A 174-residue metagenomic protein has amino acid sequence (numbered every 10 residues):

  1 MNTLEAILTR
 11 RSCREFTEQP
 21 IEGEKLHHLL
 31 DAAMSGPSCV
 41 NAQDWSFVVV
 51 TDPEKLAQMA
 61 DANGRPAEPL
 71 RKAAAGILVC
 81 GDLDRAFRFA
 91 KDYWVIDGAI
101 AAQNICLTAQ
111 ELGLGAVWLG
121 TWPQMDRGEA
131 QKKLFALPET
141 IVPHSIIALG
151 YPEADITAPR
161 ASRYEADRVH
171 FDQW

Functional and structural regions predicted by a protein language model:
M1-W174: Acidic, surface-exposed loops and disordered segments
